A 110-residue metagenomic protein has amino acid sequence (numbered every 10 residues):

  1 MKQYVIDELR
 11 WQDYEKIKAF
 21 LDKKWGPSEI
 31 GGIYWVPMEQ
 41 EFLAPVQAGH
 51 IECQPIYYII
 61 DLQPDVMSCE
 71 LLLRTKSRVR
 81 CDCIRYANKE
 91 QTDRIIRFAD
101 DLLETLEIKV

Functional and structural regions predicted by a protein language model:
M1-I17: Terminal, regulation- and interaction-focused segments at domain boundaries
K2-Y4, E41, L71: Long, low-complexity, intrinsically disordered polar/charged segments
Y4-V5, S28-I33, S77, Q91 (+1 more regions): Long, compositionally biased, intrinsically disordered segments
Q12-E15, L43-P45, K76-R80: Short, surface-exposed beta-strand/loop "edge" segments at domain boundaries and coil↔beta transitions
A19-P27, D101-I108: Short, intrinsically disordered, mixed-charge
D22-P55: Ser/Thr-rich, low-complexity intrinsically disordered terminal regions
Q54-V110: C-terminal basic regulatory modules in eukaryotic proteins
